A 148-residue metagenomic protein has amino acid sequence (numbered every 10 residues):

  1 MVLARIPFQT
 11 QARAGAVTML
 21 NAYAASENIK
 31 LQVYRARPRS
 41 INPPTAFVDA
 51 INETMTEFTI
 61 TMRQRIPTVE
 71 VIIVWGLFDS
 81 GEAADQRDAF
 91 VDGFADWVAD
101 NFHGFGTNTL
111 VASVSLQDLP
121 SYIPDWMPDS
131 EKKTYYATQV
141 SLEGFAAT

Functional and structural regions predicted by a protein language model:
M1-P38, I51-T148: Charged, amphipathic alpha-helical segments and their flanking helix caps
N42-N52: Low-complexity, acidic Ser/Thr/Pro/Gly-rich terminal tails and inter-domain linkers that flank the onset of structured
